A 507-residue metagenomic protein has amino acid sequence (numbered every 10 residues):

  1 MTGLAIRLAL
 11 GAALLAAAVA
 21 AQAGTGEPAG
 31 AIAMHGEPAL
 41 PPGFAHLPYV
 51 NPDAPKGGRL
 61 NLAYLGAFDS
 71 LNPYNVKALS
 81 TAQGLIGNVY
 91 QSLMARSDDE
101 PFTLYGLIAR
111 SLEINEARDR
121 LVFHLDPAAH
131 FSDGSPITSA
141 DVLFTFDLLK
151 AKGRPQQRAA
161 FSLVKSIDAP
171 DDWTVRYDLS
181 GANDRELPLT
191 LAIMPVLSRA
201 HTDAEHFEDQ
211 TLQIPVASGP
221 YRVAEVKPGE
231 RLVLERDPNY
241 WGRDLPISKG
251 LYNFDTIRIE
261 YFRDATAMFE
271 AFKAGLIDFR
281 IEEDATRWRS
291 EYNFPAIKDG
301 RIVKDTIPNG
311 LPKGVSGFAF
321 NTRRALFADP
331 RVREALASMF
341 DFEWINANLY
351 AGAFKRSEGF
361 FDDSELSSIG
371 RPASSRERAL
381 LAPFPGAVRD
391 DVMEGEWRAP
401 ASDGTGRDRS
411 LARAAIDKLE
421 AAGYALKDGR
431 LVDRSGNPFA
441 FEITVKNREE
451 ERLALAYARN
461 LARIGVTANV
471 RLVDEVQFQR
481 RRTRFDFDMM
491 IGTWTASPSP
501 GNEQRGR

Functional and structural regions predicted by a protein language model:
A23-A117, D147, V216: N-terminal lobe/hinge region of extracytoplasmic solute-binding protein
V50-P55, N75-L85, S111-P155, P170 (+5 more regions): Aromatic- and charge-enriched surface segment that lines or borders ligand/interaction sites
L62, G134, I277-D284, Y292-F294 (+1 more regions): Periplasmic binding protein-like
G84-E100, L191-L251, D255-T256, R263-A267 (+2 more regions): Gly/Pro-rich hinge or "lid" segments in bacterial periplasmic/extracellular proteins
H124, R158-T202, S218-K227, G370-A387: Surface-exposed binding/hinge segments that line and control ligand-binding clefts or catalytic entry sites
D126, D209, G242-Y292, E334 (+3 more regions): Ligand-site clamp/hinge motif
S166-I167, A224-E235, E260-R324, E334-A335 (+3 more regions): Extracellular/periplasmic solute-recognition and catalytic clefts
A328-R459: Append "and occasionally in soluble cytosolic enzymes with long acidic Gly/Pro-rich linkers
